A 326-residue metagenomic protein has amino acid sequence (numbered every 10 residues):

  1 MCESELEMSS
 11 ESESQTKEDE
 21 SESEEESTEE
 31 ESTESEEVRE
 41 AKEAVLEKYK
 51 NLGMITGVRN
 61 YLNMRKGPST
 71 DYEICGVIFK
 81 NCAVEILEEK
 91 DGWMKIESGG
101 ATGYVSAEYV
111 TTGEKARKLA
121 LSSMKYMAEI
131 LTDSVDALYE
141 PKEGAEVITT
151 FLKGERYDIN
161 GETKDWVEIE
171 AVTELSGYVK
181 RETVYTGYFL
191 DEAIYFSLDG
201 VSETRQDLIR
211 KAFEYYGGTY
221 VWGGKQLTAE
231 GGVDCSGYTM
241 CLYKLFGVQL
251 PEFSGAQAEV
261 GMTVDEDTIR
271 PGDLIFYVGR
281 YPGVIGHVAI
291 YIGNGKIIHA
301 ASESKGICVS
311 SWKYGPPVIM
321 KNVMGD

Functional and structural regions predicted by a protein language model:
M1-N51, E85, S98-Y126, E170-Q206: Boundary regions of SH3-family modules and the immediately adjacent low-complexity/disordered segments in eukaryotic
C2-E13, E22, A41, E47 (+2 more regions): Beta-loop motif signature
G53-N63, K125-A137, M240-G255, Y291-G293: Short, basic/aromatic beta-hairpin or loop at an interaction surface
P68-Y72, A145, S202-Q206, A229-D234 (+2 more regions): Soluble non-cytosolic domains of exported or imported proteins
D91-K95, K164-E168, G295-K296: Short aromatic-glycine-enriched beta-strand elements
I194-G200, Y220-A229, V278: Second-shell loop/turn segments in exported
T219-P271, V318: Catalytic cysteine-centered active-site loop
V248-V309, K313, D326: ...with weaker cross-activation on analogous glycine-rich loops/strands in unrelated enzymes
